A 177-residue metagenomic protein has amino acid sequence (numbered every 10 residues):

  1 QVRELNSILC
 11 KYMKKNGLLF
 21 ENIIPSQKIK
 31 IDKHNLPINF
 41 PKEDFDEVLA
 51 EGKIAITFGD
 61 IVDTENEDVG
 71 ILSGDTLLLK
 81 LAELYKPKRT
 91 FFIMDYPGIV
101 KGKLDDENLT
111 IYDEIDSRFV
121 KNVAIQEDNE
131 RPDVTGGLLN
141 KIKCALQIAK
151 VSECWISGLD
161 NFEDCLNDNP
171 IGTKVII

Functional and structural regions predicted by a protein language model:
Q1-I177: C-terminal catalytic "cap/lid" subdomain
